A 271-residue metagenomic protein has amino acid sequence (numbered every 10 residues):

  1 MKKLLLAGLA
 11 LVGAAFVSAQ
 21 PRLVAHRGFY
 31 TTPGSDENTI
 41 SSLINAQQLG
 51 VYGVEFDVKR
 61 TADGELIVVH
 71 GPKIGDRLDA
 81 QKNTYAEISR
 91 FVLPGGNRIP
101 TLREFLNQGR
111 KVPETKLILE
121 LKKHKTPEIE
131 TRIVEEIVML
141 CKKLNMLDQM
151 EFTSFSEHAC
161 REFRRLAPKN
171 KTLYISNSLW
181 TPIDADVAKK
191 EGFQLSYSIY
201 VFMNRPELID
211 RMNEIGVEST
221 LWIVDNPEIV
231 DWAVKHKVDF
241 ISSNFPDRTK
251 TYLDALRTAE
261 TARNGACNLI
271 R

Functional and structural regions predicted by a protein language model:
M1-P21: Bacterial Sec-dependent N-terminal signal peptides
F16-R271: Phosphate-group recognition and catalysis centered on beta-loop-alpha active-site segments
